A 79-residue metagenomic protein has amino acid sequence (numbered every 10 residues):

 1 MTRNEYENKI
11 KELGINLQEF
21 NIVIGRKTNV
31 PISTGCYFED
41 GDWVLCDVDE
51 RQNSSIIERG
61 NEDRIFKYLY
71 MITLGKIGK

Functional and structural regions predicted by a protein language model:
M1, S54-G60: Short, exposed beta-strand "edge-strand" segments with a Pro/Gly-rich flavor and a Y/T-containing core
M1-T28: Negatively charged, low-complexity tracts enriched in Asp/Glu with abundant Ser/Thr
N4, G60-G75: A short, charged, amphipathic alpha-helix used as a generic interaction element across diverse proteins
E7, N21, F38, L69-M71: Compositionally biased, intrinsically disordered low-complexity regions enriched in proline and serine
K11, S55, Y68-K79: Short arginine-rich
K27-S54, I72: Short aromatic-glycine-(Arg/Gly/Cys) micro-motifs in beta-strand/loop hairpins
